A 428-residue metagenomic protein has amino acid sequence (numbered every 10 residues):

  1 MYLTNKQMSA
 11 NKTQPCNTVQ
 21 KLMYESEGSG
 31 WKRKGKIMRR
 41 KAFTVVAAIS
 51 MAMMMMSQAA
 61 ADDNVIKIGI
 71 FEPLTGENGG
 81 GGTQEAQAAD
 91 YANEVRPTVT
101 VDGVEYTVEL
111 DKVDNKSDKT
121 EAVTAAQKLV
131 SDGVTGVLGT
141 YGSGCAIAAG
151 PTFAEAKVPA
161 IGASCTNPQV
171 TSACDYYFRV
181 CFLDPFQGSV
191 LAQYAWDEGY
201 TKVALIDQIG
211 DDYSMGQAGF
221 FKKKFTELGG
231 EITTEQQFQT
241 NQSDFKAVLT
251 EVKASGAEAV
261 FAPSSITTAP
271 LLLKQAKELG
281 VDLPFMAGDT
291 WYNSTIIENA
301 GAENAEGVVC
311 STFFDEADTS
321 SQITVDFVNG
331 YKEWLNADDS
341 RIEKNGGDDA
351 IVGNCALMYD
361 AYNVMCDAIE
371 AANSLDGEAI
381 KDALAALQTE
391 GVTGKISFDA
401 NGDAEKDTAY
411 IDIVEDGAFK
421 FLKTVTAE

Functional and structural regions predicted by a protein language model:
D63-V65, G80-Q87, V95-T171, V180 (+2 more regions): Beta-alpha junction/loop-to-helix N-cap segments that form part of ligand/metal-binding clefts
G69-A89, V113-T120, Y141-G144, I206-M215 (+3 more regions): Extracytoplasmic "Venus flytrap"
I70, L129-G142, I161-A163, A204-D207 (+4 more regions): Periplasmic-binding protein-like
A122, V180-A204, M215-Q217, Q242-K246 (+4 more regions): Hydrophobic alpha-helical segments within soluble ligand-binding/sensing domains
Y177-T240, E258-A259, G353: An alpha-beta-alpha
A218-E316: Extracellular/periplasmic bilobed ligand-binding domains
A276-Y359, V414-E415, F419-T426: Extracellular/periplasmic periplasmic-binding protein-like sensory domains
A337-A418: Segments of small-molecule ligand-sensing domains
